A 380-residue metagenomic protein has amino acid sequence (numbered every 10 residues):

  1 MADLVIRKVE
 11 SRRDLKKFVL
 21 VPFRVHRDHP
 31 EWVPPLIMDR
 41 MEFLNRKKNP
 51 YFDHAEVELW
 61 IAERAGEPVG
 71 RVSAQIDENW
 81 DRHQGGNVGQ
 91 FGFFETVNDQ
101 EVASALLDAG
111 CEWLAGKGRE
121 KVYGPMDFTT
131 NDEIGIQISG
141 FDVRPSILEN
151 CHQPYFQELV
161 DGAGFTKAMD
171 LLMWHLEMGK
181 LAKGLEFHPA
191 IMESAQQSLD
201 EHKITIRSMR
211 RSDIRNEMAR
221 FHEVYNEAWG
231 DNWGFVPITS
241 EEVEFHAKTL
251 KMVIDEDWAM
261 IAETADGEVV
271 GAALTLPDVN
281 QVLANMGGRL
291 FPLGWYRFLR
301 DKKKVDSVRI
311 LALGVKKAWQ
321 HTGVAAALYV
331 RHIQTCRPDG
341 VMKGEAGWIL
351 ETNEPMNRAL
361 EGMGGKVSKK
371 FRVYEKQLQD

Functional and structural regions predicted by a protein language model:
M1-E31: Generic start-of-chain signal for non-secretory N-termini
A2-L4, N150-W233: Acyltransferase donor/substrate-recognition loop-hinge adjacent to the catalytic core
L15, E78-D81, T130-D132, L181-K183 (+5 more regions): Flexible loop/turn segments at secondary-structure boundaries
P22-R64, A74-R82, S208, D213-L313: A conserved beta-strand-loop-helix scaffold within acyl/acetyltransferase catalytic domains
D81-G164, M286-M363: Acyl-donor binding region in acyl/amide transferases
G362-V373, Q377: A structural motif corresponding to the C-terminal lobe/cap of the Radical SAM core domain
